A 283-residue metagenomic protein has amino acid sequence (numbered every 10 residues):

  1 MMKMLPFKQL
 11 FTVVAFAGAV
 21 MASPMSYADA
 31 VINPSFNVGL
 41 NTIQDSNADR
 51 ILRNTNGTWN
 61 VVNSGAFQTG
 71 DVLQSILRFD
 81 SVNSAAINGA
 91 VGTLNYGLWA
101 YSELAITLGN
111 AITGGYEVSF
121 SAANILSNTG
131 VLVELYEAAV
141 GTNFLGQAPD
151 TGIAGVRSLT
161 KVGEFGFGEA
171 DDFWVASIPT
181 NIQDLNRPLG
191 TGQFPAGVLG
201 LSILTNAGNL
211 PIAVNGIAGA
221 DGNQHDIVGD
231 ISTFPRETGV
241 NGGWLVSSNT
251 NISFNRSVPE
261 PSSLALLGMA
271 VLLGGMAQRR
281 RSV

Functional and structural regions predicted by a protein language model:
M2-T12: Bacterial N-terminal signal peptides that target proteins for export
K3, L73, G274-M276: Coiled-coil-like amphipathic alpha-helices with heptad-repeat character
T12-F16, V20: Hydrophobic helical h-region of N-terminal Sec-dependent signal peptides in bacterial secretory/periplasmic proteins
Y27-L126, D221-S257: N-terminal segment immediately downstream of the Sec signal-peptide cleavage site in secreted/extracellular proteins
L126-G216: Short helix-loop boundary/capping segments
P259-Q278: A short, hydrophobic C-terminal helix/tail in secreted or cell-surface proteins
R280-V283: Short, charged juxtamembrane terminal tails flanking transmembrane helices
